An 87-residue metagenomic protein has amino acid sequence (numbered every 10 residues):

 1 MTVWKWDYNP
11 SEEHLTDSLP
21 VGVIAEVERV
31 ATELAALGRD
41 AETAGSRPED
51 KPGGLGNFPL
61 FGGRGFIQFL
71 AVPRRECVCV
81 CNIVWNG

Functional and structural regions predicted by a protein language model:
M1-F66, L70-G87: Basic, Lys/Arg-enriched alpha-helical interface segments
